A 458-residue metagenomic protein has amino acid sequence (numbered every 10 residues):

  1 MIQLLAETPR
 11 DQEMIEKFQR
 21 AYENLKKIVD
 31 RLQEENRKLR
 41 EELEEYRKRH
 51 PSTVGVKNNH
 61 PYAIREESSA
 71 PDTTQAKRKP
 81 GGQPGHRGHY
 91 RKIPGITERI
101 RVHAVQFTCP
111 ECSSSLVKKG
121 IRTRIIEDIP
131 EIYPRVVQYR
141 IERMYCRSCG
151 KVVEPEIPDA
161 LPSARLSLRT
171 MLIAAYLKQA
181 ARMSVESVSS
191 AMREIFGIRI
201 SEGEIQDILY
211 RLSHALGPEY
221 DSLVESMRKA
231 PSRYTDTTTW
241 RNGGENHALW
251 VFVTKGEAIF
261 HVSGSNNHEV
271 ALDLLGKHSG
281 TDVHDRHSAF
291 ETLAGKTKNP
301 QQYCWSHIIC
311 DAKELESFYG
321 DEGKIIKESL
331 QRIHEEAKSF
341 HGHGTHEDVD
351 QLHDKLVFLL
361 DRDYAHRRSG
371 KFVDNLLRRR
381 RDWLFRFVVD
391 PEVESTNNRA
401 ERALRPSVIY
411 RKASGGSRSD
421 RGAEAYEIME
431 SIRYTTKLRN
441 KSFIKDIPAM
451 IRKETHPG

Functional and structural regions predicted by a protein language model:
M1-P162, T235, R241: Short, flexible loop/hinge motifs at secondary-structure junctions
I2-Q12, E16-K26, D30-R31, R37-R40 (+3 more regions): Catalytic center-proximal scaffold of phosphoryl-transfer enzymes
